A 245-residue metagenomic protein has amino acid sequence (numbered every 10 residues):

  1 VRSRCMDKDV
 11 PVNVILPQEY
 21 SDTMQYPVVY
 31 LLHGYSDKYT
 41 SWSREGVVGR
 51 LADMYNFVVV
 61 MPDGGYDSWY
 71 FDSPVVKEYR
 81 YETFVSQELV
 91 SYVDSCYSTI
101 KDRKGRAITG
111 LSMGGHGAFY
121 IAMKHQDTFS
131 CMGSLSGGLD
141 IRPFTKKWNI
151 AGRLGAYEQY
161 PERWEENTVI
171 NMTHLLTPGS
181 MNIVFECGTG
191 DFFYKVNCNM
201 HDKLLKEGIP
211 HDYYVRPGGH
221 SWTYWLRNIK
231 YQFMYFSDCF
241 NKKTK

Functional and structural regions predicted by a protein language model:
V1-K245: Non-catalytic cap/lid and distal C-terminal segments of serine-dependent acyl enzymes
